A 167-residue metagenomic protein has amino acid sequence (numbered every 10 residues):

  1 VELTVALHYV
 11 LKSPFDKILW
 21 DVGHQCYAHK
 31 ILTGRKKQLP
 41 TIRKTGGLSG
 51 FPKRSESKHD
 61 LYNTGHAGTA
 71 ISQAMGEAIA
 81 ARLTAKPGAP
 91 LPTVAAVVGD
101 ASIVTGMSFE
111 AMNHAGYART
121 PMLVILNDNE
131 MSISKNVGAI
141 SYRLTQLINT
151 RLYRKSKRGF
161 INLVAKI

Functional and structural regions predicted by a protein language model:
V1-A118: Cofactor-binding active-site loop characterized by glycine-rich and histidine/acidic residues
D21, A95-V98, L123-N127, S134: Generic beta-strand/beta-sheet core signal
T105-N127, R143-T150: A short alpha/beta connector and helix-capping loop motif
E130-I167: Long, well-ordered, tryptophan-enriched scaffold segments
